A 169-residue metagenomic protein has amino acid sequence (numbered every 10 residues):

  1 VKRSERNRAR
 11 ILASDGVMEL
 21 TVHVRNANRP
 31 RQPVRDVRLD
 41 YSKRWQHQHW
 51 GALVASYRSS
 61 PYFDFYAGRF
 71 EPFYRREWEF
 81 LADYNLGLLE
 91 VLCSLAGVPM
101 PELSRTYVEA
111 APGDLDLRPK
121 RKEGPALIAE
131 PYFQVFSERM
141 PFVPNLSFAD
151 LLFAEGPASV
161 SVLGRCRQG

Functional and structural regions predicted by a protein language model:
V1-G169: Residues lining hydrophobic/aromatic ligand-binding pockets adjacent to catalytic sites
